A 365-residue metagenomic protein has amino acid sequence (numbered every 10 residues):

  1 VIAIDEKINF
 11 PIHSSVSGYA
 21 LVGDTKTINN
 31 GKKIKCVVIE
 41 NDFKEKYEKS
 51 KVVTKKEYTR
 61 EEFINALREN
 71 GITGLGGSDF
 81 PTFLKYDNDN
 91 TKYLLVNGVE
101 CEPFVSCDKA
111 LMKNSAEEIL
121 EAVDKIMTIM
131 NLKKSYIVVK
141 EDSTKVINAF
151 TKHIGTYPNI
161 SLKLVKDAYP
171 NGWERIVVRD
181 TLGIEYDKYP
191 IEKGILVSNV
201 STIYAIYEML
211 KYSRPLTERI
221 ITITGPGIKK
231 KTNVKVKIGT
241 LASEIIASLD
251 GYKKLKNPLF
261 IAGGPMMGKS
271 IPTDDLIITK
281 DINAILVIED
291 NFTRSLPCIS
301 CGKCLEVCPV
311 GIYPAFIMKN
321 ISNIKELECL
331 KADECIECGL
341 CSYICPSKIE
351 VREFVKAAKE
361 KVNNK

Functional and structural regions predicted by a protein language model:
V1-F10, D24, K35-E40: Short hydrophobic beta/alpha edge segments that flank linear recognition/processing sites
D5-S15, N29-K33, Y47-E48: Short, Lys/Arg- and Gly-enriched loop/turn segments at beta-strand edges
G18-A20: Conserved hydrophobic positions within beta-strands
N41-G71, G76, P103-S106, D180-I184 (+1 more regions): Flanking helices and flexible, charged tails adjoining ferredoxin-like Fe-S electron-transfer domains in multi-subunit
G74, L94-D108, G227: Gly-rich Lys/Arg/Thr-decorated short loops/hinges at beta-loop-alpha junctions or inter-strand turns that position
K113-M130: Histidine-anchored nucleotide/phosphate-binding helix
L132-A242, S248-K253, G264: Hydrophobic alpha-helical positions that pack around
A284-S295, L305-K365: Ferredoxin-type iron-sulfur electron-transfer modules in oxidoreductases and energy-metabolism complexes
